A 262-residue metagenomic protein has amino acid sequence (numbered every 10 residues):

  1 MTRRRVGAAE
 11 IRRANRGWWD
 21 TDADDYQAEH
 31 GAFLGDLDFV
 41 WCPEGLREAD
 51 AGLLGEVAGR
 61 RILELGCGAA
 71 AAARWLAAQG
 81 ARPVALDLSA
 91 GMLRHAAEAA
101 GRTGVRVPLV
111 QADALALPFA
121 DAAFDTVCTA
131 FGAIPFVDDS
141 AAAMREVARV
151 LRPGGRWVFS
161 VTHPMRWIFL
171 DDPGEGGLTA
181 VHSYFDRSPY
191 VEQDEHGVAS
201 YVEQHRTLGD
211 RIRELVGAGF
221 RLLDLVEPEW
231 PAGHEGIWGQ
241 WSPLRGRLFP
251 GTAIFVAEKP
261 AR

Functional and structural regions predicted by a protein language model:
M1-A58, A71, M92, F249: Conserved class I S-adenosyl-L-methionine
R60-A116: Class I SAM-dependent methyltransferase SAM/SAH-binding core
L115-T126: A short acidic, Gly/Pro-enriched loop at the edge of an enzyme's catalytic core that lines a small-molecule cofactor
D125-S140: A short SAM/SAH-binding and catalytic strip from SAM-dependent methyltransferases
A141-R156: A short glycine-rich, Lys/Arg-flanked "PGG" loop and its adjoining helix->strand segment in the class I
R156-V191: Conserved class I S-adenosyl-L-methionine
V161-F169, E195-D210: Acceptor-substrate binding/catalytic loop of class I
V202-L225: Short alpha-helix
